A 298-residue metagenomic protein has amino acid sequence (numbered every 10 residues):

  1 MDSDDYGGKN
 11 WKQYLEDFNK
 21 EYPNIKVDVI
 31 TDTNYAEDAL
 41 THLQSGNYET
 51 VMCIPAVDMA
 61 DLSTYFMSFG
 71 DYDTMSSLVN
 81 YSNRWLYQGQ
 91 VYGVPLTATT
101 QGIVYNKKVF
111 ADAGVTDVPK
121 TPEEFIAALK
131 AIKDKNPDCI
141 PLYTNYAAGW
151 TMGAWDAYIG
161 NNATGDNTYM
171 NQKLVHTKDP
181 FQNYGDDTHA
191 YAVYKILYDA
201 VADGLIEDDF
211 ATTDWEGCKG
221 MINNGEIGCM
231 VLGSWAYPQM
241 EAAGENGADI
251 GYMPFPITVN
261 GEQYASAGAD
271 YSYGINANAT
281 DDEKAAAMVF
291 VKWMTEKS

Functional and structural regions predicted by a protein language model:
M1-M59, T74, D117, E245 (+2 more regions): Conserved N-terminal structural module of periplasmic/extracytoplasmic solute-binding proteins
K20, K26, G89, D112-A113 (+2 more regions): Extracytoplasmic/periplasmic substrate-recognition and gating elements
E21-T31, G114-D117, Y198-T213, E226 (+1 more regions): A local structural motif
I30-D38, P122-I126, D209-N223: Short helix-initiation/N-cap motifs at beta->coil->alpha
I54-G102, K108-A111, K120, I126 (+1 more regions): Hinge/lid segment of periplasmic solute-binding proteins
S68-N83, N162-A192, A242-E245, I257-A265: Short, solvent-exposed loop/beta-turn-alpha elements that line the ligand-binding surface or hinge of extracytoplasmic
Q101, I126-D179, I227: Extracytoplasmic/periplasmic solute-binding protein
L129-K130, V175-F210: Glycine-centered hinge/linker elements that transmit conformational signals in sensory and ligand-binding systems
